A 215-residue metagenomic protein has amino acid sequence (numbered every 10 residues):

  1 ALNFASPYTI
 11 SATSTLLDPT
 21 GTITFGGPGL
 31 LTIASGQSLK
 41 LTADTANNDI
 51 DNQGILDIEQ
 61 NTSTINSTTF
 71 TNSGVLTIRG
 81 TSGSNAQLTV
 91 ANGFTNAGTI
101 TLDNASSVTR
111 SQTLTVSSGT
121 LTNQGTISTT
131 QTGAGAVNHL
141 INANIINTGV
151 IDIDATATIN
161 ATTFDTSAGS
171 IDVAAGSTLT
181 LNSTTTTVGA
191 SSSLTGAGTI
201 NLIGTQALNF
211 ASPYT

Functional and structural regions predicted by a protein language model:
A1-T215: Extracellular beta-strand-rich, repetitive "passenger/adhesive" scaffolds that bind or process carbohydrates
